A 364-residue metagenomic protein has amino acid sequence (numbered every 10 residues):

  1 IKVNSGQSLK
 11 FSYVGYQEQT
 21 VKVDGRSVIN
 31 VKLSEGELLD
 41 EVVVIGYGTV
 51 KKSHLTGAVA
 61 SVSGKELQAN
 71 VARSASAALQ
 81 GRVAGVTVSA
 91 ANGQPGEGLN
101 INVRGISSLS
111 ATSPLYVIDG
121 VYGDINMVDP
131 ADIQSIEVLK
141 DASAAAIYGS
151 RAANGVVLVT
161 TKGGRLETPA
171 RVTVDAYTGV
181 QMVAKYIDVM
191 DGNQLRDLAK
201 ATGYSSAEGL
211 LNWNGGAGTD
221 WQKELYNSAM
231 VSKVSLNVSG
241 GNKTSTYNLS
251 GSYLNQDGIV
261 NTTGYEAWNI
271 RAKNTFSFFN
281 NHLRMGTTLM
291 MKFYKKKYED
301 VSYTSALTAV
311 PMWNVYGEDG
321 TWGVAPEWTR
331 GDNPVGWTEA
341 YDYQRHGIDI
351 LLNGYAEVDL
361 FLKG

Functional and structural regions predicted by a protein language model:
I1-A272, S277-F278, L283-G286, M290-K292 (+1 more regions): Short, small/polar-rich motifs associated with maturation and membrane association, primarily at protein termini
G215, T288-N353: Acidic/polar loop-and-plug regions of large Gram-negative outer-membrane beta-barrel proteins
N227-T246, S252-L254, V335-G364: Outer-membrane beta-barrel transmembrane strands
